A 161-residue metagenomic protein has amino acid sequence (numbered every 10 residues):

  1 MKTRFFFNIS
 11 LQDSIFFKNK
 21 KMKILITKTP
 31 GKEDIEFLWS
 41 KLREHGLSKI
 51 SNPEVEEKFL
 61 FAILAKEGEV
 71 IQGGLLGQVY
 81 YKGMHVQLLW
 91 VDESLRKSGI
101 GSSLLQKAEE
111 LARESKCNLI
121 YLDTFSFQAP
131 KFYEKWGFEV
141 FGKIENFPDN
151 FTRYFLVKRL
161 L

Functional and structural regions predicted by a protein language model:
T3-P30: Conserved N-terminal entry element of GNAT/NAT acetyltransferase domains
I24-Q87, D92, F127, N146 (+1 more regions): Acetyl-CoA-dependent GNAT
L38, Y133, F138: Conserved active-site tyrosine of GNAT-family acetyltransferases
S48, Y121-D123, E139-F155: Conserved catalytic-core motifs of GNAT/GCN5-like acyltransferases
K97-E110, K135: Conserved acetyl-CoA-binding loop-helix of GNAT-fold acetyltransferases
G101, L105, S126-A129, N146-T152: Short glycine/proline-centered loop/turn elements that form peptide/ligand docking sites
A112-F125: Conserved GNAT acetyl-CoA-binding A-motif
